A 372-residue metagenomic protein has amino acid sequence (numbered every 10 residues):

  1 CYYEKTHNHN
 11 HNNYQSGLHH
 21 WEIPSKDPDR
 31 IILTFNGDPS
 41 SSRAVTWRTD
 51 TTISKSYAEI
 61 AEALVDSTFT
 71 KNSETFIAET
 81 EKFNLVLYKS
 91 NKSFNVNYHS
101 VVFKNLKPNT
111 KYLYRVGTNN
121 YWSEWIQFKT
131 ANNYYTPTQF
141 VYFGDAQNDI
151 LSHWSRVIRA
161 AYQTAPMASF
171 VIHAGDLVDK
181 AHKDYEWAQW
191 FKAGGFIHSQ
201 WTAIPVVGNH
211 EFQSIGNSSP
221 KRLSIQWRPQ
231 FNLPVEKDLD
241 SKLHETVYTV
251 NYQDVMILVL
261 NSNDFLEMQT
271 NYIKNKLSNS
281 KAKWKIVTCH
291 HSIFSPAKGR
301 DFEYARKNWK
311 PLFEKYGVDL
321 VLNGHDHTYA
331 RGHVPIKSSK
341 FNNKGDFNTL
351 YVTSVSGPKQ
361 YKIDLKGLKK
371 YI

Functional and structural regions predicted by a protein language model:
C1-Y142, Q163-T164: Acidic, histidine-bearing metal-coordination/catalytic regions of metal-dependent phosphoesterases
L64-F94, Y98, F140-R156, A181 (+5 more regions): Acidic/histidine-rich helix-loop elements that form or flank divalent-metal/phosphate-binding sites at the catalytic
N97-K104, K111-K129, Y185-K281, N308 (+1 more regions): Extended active-site neighborhood of metal-dependent phosphoesterases/phosphodiesterases
T136-F212: Conserved, compact domain cores that house catalytic/ligand-binding motifs in diverse enzymes and effector modules
Y142-G144, F170-D176, A203-N209, L260-N261 (+3 more regions): Active-site neighborhood of phospho(di)ester-bond hydrolases with catalytic His/Asp-centered motifs
I158-Y162, V247, K310: Short hydrophobic/charged patches on amphipathic alpha-helices used for structural packing and interfaces
Y162-T164, S278, E314: Non-catalytic positions within long, well-ordered alpha-helices that form the structural scaffold/packing of enzyme
S280-V321, F341: Active-site-proximal segments of metal-dependent phosphoesterases and phosphodiesterases across multiple
